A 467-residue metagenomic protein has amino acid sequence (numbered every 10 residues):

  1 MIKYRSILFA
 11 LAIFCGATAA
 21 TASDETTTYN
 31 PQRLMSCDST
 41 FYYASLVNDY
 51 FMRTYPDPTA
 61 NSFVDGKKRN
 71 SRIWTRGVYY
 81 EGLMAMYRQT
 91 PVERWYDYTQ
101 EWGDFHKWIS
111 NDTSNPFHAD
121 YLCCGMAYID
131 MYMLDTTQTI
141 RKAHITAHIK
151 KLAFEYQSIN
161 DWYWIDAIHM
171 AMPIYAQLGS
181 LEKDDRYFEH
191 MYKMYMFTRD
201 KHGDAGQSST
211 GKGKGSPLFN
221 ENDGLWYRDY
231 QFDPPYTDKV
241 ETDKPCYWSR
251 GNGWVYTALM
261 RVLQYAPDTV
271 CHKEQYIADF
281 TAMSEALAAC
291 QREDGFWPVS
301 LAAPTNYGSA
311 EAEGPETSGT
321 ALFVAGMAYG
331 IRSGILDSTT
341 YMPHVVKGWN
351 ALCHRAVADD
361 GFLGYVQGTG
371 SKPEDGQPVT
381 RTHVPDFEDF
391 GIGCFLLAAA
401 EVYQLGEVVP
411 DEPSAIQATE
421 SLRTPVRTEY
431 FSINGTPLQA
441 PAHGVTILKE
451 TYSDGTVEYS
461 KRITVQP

Functional and structural regions predicted by a protein language model:
M1-L8: Bacterial N-terminal signal peptides that target proteins for export
L8-G16: Bacterial N-terminal signal peptides
T18-A22: Sec/Tat signal peptide C-region and signal peptidase I cleavage site
S23-Y80, A85-I109, T113-G125, M131-H148 (+2 more regions): CBM-like carbohydrate-recognition segments
T139-P173: Asp-box/WD-like beta-propeller blade repeats and closely related beta-sheet repeat scaffolds
I165-D166, A176-A302, A310-V324, L336-G370 (+5 more regions): Extended ligand-binding clefts on enzyme/binding-domain cores
V408-N434: Residue-level detector of functionally pivotal "anchor" positions at catalytic/ligand-binding pockets or at interdomain
I447-P467: C-terminal tail/sorting-segment detector
